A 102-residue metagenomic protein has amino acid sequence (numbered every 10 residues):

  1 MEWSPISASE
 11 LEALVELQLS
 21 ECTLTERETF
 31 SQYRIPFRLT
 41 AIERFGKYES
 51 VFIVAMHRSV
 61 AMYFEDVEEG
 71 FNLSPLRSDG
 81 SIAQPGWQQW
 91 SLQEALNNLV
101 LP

Functional and structural regions predicted by a protein language model:
M1-G46, S78-P102: N-terminal non-globular leader segments, chiefly Sec-dependent signal peptides
F30-G70: Amphipathic, interaction-prone secondary-structure segments
A61-Q89: Charged low-complexity stretches with an acidic bias
